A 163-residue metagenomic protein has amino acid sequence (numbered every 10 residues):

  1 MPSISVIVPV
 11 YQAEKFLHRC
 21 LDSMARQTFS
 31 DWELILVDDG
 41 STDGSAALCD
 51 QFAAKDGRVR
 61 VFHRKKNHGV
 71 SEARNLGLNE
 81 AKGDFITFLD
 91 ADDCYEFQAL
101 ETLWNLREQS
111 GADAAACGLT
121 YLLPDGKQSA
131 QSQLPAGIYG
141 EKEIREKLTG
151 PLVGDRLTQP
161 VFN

Functional and structural regions predicted by a protein language model:
M1-N163: Nucleotide-sugar donor-binding/catalytic module of glycosyltransferases that assemble extracellular/cell-envelope
